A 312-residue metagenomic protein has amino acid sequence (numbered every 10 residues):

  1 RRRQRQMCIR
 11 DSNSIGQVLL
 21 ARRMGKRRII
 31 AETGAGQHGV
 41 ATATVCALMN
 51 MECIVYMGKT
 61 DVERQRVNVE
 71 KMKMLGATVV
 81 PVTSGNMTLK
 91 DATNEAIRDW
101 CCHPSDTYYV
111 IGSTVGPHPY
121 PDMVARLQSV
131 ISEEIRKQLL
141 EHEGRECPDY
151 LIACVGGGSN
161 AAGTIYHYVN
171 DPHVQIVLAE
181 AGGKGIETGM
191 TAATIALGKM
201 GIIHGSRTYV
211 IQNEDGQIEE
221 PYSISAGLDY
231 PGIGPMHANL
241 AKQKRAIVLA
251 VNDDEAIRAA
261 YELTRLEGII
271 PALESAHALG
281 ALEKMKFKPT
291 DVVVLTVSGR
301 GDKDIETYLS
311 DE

Functional and structural regions predicted by a protein language model:
R2-I9: Short, small-residue-biased leader/transition segments that mark boundaries at the very start of proteins
D11-I15, A31-M49, E63-R66, C154-I165 (+3 more regions): Short glycine/serine/threonine-rich phosphate/pyrophosphate-binding segments that cradle anionic phosphate groups
L19, I30, H38-A96, E187-G198 (+1 more regions): Active-site-proximal loop->helix
A21-G58, E146-N160, I176-A179, V292-V297: A short, small-residue-rich loop immediately preceding and capping a beta-strand
R27, C46, M51-C53, D171-T194 (+2 more regions): Residues forming the flavin
T93-M123, R145, N170-H173, L178-I269 (+1 more regions): Active-site/ligand-binding loops adjacent to catalytic centers
K137-E146: Phosphate/pyrophosphate-binding loops at sites that engage ATP/ADP/AMP, CoA/4′-phosphopantetheine, polyphosphate
V155-S159, G163, D253-E312: Claisen-condensing/thiolase-fold acyl-transfer catalytic domains that form or cleave C-C bonds in fatty acid
